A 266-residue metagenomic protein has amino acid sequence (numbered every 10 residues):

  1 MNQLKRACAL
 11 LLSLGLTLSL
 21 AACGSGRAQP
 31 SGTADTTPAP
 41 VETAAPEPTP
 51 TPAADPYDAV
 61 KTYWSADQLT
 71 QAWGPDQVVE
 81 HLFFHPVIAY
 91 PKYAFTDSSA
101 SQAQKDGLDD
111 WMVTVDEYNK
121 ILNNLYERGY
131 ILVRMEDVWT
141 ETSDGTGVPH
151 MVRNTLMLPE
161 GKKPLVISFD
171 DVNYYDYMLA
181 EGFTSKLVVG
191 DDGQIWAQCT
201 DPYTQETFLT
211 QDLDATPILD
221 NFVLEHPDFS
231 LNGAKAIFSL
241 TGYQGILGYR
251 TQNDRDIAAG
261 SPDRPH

Functional and structural regions predicted by a protein language model:
M1-L11: Bacterial N-terminal signal peptides that target proteins for export
N2, S25-R27: N-terminal acidic, proline/glycine-rich, low-complexity intrinsically disordered segments
L14-G15: Repetitive helical segments and hydrophobic/amphipathic motifs
S19-A22: C-terminal motif of bacterial Sec signal peptides marking the signal peptidase cleavage site
G24-S25, T114: Flexible coil/loop interruptions and hinge/linker segments embedded within long fibrous stalks
R27-A53: Ser/Thr-rich, Proline-interspersed low-complexity disordered segments
P52-F83: N-terminal carbohydrate-binding accessory modules
D76-H266: Active-site beta->alpha N-cap acidic-glycine motif
